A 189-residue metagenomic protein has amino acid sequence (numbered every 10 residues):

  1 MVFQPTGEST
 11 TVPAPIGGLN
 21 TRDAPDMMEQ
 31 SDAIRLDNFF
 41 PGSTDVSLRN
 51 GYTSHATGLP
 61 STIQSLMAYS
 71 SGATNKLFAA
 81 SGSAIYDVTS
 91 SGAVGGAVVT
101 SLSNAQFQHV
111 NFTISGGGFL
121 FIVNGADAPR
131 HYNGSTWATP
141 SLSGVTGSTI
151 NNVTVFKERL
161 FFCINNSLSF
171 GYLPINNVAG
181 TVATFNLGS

Functional and structural regions predicted by a protein language model:
M1-V94, T149-S189: N-terminal beta-propeller domains
A56-P60, V99-N104, S141-T146, S189: Surface loop/turn motifs at the tips and blade-to-blade linkers of beta-strand repeat domains
V88-I114: A broadly used, surface-exposed interaction patch
H109-T146, I150-V153, F162: Hydrophobic or amphipathic alpha-helical targeting/insertion segments
